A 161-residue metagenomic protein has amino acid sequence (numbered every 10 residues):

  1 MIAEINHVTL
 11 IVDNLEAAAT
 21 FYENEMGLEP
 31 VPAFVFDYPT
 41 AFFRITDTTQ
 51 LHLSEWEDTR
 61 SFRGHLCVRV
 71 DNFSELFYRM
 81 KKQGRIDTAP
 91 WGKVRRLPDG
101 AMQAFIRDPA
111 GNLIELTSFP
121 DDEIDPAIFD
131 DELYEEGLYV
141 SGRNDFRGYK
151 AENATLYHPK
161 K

Functional and structural regions predicted by a protein language model:
I2, T9-Q50: Core segments of cupin and vicinal oxygen chelate
I5-H7, S61-L66: Eukaryotic phosphotyrosine signaling hubs
L15, L66-L113, D121-I124, Y139-K161: Vicinal oxygen chelate
V35-T40, R60-F62, L97-M102: Short acidic/glycine-enriched loop/turn segments that link adjacent beta-strands
D47-Q50, T59-S61, D71-L76: Short, charged/polar surface micro-motifs in flexible loops or helix N-caps
H52-S54, F105, E115: Conserved beta-strand in the GNAT
I128-G137: Short, compositionally biased
